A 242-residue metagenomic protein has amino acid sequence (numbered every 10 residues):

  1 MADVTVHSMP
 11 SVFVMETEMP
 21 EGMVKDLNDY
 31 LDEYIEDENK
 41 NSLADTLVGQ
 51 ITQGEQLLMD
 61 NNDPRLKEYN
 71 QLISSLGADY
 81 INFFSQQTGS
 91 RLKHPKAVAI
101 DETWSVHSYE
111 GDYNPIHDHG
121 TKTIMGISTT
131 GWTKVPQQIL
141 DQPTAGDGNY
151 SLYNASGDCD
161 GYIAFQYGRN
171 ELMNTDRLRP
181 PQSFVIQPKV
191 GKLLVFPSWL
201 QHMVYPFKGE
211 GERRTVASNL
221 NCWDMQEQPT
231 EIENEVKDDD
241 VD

Functional and structural regions predicted by a protein language model:
M1-K93, G111-P115, G157-Y162, V236 (+1 more regions): Non-heme Fe(II)/2-oxoglutarate
M15, D101, I127-T129, R214-S218: Hydrophobic residues positioned within well-ordered beta-strands of beta-sheet architectures
P20, W132-K134, N219-W223: Solvent-exposed residues in well-ordered beta-strands and their adjoining turns, especially edge/terminal strands
Q86-A97, D141-D147: Short acidic alpha-helical/loop segments enriched in Asp/Glu that coordinate divalent cations
A97, T123-M125, F196, E212: Residue-level preference for beta-strand/loop junctions
V98-H107: A short glycine-rich, His/Asp/Glu-containing loop-to-beta-strand
V106-L193, Y205: Catalytic core of non-heme Fe(II) oxygenases with the double-stranded beta-helix
M173-D242: Catalytic core of Fe(II)/2-oxoglutarate
